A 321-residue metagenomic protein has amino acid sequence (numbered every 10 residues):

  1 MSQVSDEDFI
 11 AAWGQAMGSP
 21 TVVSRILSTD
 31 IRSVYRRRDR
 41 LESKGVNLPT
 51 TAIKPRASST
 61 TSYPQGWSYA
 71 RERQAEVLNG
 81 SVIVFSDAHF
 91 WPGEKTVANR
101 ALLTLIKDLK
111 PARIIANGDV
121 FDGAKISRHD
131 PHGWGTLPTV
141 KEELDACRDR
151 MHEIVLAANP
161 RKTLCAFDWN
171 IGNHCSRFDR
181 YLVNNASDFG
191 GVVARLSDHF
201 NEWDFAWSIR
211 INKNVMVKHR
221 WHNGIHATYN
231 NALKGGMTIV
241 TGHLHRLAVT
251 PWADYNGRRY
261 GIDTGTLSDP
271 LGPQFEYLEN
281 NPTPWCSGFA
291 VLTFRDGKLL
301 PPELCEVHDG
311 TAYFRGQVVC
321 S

Functional and structural regions predicted by a protein language model:
S2-G18: Short, amphipathic alpha-helical "recognition" segments used to contact nucleic acids or chromatin
V22-L27: Short alpha-helical "recognition helix" segments of helix-turn-helix
T29-G45: Major-groove recognition helix of helix-turn-helix-like DNA-binding domains
S43, N47-H152: N-terminal active-site segment of His-dependent metallophosphoesterases
P49, K125-W207: Active-site neighborhood of divalent metal-dependent phosphoester bond hydrolases
V82-V84, I114-A116, W169, M216 (+1 more regions): Residue-level marker for buried hydrophobic side chains located in beta-strands that build the well-ordered beta-sheet
S86-F90, G118-F121, I171-C175, R220-H222 (+2 more regions): Active-site metal-binding loops of divalent metal-dependent hydrolases
N214-C305, Q317: Conserved beta-sheet core of the metallophosphoesterase superfamily
